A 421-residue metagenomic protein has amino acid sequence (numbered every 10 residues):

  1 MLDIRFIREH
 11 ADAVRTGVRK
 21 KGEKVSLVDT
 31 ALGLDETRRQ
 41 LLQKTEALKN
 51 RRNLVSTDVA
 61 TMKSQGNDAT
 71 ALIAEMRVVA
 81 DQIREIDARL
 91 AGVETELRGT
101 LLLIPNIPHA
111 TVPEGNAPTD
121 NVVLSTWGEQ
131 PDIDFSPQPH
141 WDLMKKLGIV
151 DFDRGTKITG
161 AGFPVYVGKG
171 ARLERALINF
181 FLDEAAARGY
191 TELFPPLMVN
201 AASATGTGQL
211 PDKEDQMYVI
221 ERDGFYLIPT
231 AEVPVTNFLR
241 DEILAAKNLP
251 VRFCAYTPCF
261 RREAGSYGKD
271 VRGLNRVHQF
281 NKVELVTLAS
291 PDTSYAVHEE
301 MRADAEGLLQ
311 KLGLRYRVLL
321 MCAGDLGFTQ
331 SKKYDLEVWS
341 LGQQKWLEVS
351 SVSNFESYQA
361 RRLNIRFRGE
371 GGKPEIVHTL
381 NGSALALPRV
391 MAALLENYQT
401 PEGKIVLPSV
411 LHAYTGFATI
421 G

Functional and structural regions predicted by a protein language model:
M1-Q130, I149: N-terminal alpha-helical targeting/anchoring segments
K24, T126-G421: TRNA-recognition modules of translation machinery and tRNA-sensing kinases, especially anticodon-binding
